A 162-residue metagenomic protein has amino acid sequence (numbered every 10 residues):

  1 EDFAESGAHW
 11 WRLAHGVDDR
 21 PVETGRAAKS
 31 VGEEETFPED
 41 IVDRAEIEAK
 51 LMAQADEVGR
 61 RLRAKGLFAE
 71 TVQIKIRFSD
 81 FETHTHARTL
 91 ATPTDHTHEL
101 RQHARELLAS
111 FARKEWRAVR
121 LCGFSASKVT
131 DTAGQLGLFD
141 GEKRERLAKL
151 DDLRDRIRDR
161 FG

Functional and structural regions predicted by a protein language model:
E1-A118: DNA-contacting surface of Y-family translesion DNA polymerases
T92-F161: Acidic, metal-coordinating catalytic segment for phosphate/diphosphate chemistry, firing primarily on the Nudix
